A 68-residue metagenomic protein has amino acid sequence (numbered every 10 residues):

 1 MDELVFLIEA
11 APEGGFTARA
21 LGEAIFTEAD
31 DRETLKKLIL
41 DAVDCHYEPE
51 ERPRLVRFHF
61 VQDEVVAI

Functional and structural regions predicted by a protein language model:
M1-V5, E33, K37-I68: Short, charged, surface-exposed hinge/linker loops at domain edges that act as mobile lids or interdomain connectors
L7-A20: Short aromatic-glycine-(Arg/Gly/Cys) micro-motifs in beta-strand/loop hairpins
P12, G22, Q62-E64: Short, flexible active-site-adjacent loop segments at beta-strand->alpha-helix junctions, enriched in small/polar
L21-E23, C45: Short alpha-helical scaffold segments that flank and stabilize functional sites
E23-E33: A short, exposed loop/beta-hairpin motif centered on an aromatic-Gly-Thr core
